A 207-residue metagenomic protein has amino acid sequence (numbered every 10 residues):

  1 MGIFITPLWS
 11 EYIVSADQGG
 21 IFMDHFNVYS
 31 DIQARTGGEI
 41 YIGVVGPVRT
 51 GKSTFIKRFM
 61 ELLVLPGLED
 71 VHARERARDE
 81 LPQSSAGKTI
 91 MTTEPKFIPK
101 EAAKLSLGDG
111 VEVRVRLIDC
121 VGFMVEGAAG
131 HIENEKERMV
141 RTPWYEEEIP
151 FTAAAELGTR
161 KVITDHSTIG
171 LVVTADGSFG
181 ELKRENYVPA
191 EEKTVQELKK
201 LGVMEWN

Functional and structural regions predicted by a protein language model:
I3-F22: Short, Lys/Arg-enriched N-terminal segments with co-localized hydrophobic residues within the first ~10-30 amino acids
T6, T36, T50, T54 (+8 more regions): Residue-identity detector for threonine
G19-E147: Conserved G1/Walker A P-loop phosphate-binding module
E146-N207: Conserved C-terminal guanine-recognition region of P-loop GTPase G domains, centered on the G4
